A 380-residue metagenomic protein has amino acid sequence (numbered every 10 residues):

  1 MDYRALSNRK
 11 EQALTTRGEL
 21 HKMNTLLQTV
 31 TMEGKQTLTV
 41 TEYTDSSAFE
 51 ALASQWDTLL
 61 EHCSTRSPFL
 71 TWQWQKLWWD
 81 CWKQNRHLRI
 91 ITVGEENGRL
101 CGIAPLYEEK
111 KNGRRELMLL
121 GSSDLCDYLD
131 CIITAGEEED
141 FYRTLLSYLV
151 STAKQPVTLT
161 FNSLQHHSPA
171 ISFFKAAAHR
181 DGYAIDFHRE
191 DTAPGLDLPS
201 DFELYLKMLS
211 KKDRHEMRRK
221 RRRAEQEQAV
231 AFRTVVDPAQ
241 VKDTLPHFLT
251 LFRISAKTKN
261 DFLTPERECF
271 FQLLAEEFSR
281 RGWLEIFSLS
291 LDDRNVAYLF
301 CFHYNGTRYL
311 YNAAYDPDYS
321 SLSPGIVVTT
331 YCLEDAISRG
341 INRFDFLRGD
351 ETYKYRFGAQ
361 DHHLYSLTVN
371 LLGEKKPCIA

Functional and structural regions predicted by a protein language model:
M1-M23: N-terminal amphipathic/basic-hydrophobic helices that include classical n-h-c signal peptides and signal-anchor
R4-L6, N24-E42, E108, I171-E203 (+3 more regions): Active-site/acyl-donor-binding loops of N-acyltransferases
E33-K35, G121-L125, A153, A224-E227: Short, flexible turn/loop "capping" segments at secondary-structure junctions
V40-S122, S163-A193, D197-S320: A conserved beta-strand-loop-helix scaffold within acyl/acetyltransferase catalytic domains
R86-L88, K154-T158, L284, I341: Short, high-confidence coil segments that cap the C-terminus of an alpha-helix and link into the following beta-strand
V93-E95, T134-A135, E139-S151, F252-I379: Aromatic (often tryptophan-rich) hydrophobic motifs at membrane interfaces
D130-A135, R233-V235: Acyl-group handling in specialized metabolite and lipid biosynthesis
S151-P169: ATP-hydrolysis module of ASCE/P-loop NTPase motor domains, specifically the Walker B Asp-Glu catalytic pair
